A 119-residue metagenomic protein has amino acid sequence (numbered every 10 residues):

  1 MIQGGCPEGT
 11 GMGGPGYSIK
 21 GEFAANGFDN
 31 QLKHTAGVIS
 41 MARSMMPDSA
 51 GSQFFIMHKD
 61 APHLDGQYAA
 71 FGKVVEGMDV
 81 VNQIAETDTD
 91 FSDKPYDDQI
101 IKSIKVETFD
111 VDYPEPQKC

Functional and structural regions predicted by a protein language model:
M1-C119: Cyclophilin-like peptidyl-prolyl cis-trans isomerases
